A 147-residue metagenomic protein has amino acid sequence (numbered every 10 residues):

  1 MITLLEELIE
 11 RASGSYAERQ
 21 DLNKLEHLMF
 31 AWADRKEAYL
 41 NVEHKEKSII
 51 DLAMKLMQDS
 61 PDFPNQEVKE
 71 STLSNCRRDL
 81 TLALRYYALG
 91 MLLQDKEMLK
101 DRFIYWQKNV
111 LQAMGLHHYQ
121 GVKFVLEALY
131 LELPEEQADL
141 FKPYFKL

Functional and structural regions predicted by a protein language model:
M1-F124, L131-L147: Core of compact, soluble alpha-helical bundle domains
